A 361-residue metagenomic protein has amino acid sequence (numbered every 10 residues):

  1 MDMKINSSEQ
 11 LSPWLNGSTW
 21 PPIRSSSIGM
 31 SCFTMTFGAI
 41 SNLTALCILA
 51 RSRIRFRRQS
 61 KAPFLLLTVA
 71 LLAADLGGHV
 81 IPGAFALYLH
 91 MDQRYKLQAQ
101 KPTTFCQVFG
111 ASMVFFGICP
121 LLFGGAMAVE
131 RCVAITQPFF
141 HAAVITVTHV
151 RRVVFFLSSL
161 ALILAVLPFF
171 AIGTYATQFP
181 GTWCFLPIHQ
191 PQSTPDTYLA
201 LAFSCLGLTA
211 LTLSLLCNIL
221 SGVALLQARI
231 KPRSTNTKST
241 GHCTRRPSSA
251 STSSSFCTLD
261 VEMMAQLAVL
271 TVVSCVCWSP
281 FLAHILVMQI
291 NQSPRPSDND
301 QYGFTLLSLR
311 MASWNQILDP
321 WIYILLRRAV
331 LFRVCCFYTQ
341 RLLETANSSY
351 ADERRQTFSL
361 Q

Functional and structural regions predicted by a protein language model:
M1-L15, I54-R55, I230-M264, R328-Q361: Intrinsically disordered regulatory tails of 7TM GPCRs
M1-T44, I48: Extracellular N-terminal segment of 7TM GPCRs
D2-G17, Q93-G110, F115, I163-T209: Loop architecture of class A 7-transmembrane GPCRs
P21-C32, P63-M127, A134-Q137: Extracellular TM2-ECL1-early TM3 structural module of rhodopsin-like
F37-I48, F123-I135, F169-F179, L201-K238 (+2 more regions): Class A (rhodopsin-like) GPCR signature focused on the TM5-ICL3 interface and adjacent 7TM helical core
R57-A74, V223-F281: Intracellular effector-coupling site of seven-transmembrane GPCRs, centered on the ICL3-to-TM6 transition
G77, C119-A126, V133, F139-C184 (+1 more regions): Fourth transmembrane helix
T271-V276, L282-L286, G303-R354: Seventh transmembrane helix
